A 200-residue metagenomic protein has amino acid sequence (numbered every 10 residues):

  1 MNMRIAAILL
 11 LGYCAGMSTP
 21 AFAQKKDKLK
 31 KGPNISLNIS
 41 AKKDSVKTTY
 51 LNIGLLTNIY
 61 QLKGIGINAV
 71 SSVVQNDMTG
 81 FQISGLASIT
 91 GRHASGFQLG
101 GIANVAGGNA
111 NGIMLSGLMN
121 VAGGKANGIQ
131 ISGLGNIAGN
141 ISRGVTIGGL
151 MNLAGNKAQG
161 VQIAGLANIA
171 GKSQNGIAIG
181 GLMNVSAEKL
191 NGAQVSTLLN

Functional and structural regions predicted by a protein language model:
M1-K26: Bacterial Sec-dependent N-terminal signal peptides
Q24-N200: Surface-exposed, glycine- and small/polar-enriched segments that build interaction surfaces at terminal
